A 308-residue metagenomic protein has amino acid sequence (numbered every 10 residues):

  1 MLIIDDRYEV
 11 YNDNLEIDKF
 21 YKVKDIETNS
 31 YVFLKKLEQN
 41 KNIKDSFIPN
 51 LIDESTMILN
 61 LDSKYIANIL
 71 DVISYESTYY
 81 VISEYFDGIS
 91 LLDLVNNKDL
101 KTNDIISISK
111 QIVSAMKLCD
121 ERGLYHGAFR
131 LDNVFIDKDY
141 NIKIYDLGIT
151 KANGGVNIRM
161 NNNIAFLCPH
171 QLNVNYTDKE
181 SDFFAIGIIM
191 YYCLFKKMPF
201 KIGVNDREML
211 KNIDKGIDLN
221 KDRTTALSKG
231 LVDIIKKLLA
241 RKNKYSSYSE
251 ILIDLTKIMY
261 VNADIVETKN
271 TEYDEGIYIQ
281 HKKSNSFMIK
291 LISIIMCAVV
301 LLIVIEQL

Functional and structural regions predicted by a protein language model:
N42-N60: AlphaC helix of the eukaryotic protein kinase fold
V72: Activation-segment/catalytic-loop signature of the eukaryotic protein kinase fold
E76-S90, L94: Conserved short submotifs of the Hanks-type protein kinase catalytic core that shape the nucleotide-binding pocket
I108-S109: Activation segment signature within eukaryotic-like protein kinase domains
S114-L124: Protein kinase catalytic-loop region centered on the HRD/HxD motif
D182: Conserved catalytic-loop aspartate of Hanks-type protein kinases
A226-L239: Conserved C-terminal C-lobe helix
